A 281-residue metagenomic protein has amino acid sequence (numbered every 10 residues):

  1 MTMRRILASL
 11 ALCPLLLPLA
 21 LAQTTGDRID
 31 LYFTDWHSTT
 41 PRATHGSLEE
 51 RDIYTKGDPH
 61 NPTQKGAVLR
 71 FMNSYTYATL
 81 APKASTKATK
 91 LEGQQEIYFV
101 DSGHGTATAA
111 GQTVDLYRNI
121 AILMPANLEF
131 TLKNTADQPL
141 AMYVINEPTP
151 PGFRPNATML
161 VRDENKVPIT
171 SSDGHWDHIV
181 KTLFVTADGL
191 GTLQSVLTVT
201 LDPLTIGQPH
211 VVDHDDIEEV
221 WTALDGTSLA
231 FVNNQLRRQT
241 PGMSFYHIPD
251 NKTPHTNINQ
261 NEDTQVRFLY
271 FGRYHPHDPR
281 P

Functional and structural regions predicted by a protein language model:
M1-L10: Bacterial N-terminal signal peptides that target proteins for export
S9-P18: Bacterial N-terminal signal peptides
Q23-S74, K87, D137-P139, V144-S195 (+1 more regions): A short, N-terminal "cap"/entry segment at the start of jelly-roll beta-barrel domains of the cupin/DSBH fold
K56-Q64, S74-L91, L197-H214, P249-N251: Conserved short histidine dyad/triad with adjacent acidic residue
Y77-A81, K90-A107, T198-D202, D213-A230: Short, conserved beta-strand element in jelly-roll/cupin
G93, Q112, L128-E129, Q138 (+3 more regions): A generic "binding-loop/recognition-motif" signal
G111-A126, N234-N251: Short acidic-glycine-tyrosine-enriched beta hairpin
A126-P151, P249-H277: Ligand-binding loop in jelly-roll beta-barrel domains
